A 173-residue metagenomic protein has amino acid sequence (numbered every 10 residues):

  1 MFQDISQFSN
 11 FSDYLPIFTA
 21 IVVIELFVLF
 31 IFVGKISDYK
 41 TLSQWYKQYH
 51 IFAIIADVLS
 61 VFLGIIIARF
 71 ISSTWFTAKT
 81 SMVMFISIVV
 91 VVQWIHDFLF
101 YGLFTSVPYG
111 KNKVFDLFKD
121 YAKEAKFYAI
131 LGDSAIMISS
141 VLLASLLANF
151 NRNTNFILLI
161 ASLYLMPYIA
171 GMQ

Functional and structural regions predicted by a protein language model:
M1-Y128, I138-Q173: Juxtamembrane/disordered regions of integral membrane proteins
L131: Phosphate-/polyanion-interacting regions in eukaryotic proteins
